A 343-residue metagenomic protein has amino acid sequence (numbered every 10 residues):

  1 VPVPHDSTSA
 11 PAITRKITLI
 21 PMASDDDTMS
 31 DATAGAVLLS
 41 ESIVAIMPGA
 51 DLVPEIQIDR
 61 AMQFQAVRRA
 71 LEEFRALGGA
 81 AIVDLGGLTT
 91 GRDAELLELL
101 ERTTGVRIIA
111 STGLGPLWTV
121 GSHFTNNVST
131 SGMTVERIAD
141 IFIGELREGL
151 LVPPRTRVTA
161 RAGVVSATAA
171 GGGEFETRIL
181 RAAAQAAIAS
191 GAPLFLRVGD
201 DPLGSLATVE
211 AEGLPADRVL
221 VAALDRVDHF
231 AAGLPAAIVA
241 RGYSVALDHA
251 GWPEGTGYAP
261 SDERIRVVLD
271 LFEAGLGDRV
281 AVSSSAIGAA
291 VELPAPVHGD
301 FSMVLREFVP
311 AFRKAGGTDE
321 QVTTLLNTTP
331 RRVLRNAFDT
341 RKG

Functional and structural regions predicted by a protein language model:
A10-P54: Replace "His-x-His-based motif
I13-A32, M303-G343: Mid-to-C-terminal alpha-helical segments outside catalytic/metal-binding sites
A34-V44, L52-R107, V135-A160: Alpha-helical scaffold segments that flank or form the walls of functional sites
S40, I82, L114, A187 (+4 more regions): Divalent metal-coordination and catalytic microenvironments
M47-D51, A94, V120-S122, P202-V209 (+4 more regions): Histidine/acidic-residue-rich catalytic or RNA/ligand-binding cores of hydrolases and nuclease-related proteins
L99-R102, I108-I109, G113-A189, P193 (+2 more regions): Active-site gating/metal-coordination segments in enzymes
A184, I188-D270, V280: Catalytic pocket-lining loop regions of alpha/beta-barrel enzymes, especially the amidohydrolase/enolase/GH5 lineages
R197, D248-A250, L276-V297: Short acidic/histidine-rich active-site segments
